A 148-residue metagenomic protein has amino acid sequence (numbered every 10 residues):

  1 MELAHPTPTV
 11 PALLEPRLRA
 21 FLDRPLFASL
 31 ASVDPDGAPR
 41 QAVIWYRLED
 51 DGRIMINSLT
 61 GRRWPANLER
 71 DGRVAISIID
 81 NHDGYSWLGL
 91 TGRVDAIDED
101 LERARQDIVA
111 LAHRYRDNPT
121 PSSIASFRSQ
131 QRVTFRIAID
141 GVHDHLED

Functional and structural regions predicted by a protein language model:
M1-L13, S86-D148: Charged, gly/pro-rich active-site loop segments
L3-S32: Short, conserved active-site entrance elements at the starts or edges of catalytic domains
L18, L26, G52, S86 (+1 more regions): A generic secondary-structure signal marking the coil-to-beta-strand transition
L22-D23, E69-R70, R128: Alpha-helix boundary recognition
P25-T60, L68, V74-I78, W87-G89: Short beta-strand segments
D34, I78-D80, A96, G141: Short beta-strand segments enriched in hydrophobic/aromatic residues within well-folded beta-rich domains
R62-W64, D83: Short, surface-exposed beta-strand-loop junctions and turns on beta-sheet-rich folds
N67, N81, S126-F127: Short, charge-rich binding segments
